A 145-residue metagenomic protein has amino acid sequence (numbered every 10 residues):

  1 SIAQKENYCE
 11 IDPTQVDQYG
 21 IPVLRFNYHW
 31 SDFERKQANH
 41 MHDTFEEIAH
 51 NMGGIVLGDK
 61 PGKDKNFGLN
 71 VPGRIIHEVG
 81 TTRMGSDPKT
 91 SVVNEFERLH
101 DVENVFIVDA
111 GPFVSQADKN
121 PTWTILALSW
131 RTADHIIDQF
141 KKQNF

Functional and structural regions predicted by a protein language model:
S1-F106, G111-A117, T122, T132-F145: FAD-dependent oxidoreductase catalytic-site/capping-region signature
L126: Basic, glycine/lysine-rich polyanion-binding surfaces/domains
